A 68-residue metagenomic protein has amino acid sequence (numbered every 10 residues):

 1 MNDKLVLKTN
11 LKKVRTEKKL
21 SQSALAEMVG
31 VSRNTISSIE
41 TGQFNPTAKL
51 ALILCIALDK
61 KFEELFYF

Functional and structural regions predicted by a protein language model:
M1, F66-F68: Short, charged recognition helix plus adjacent turn of helix-turn-helix-like nucleic-acid-binding domains
M1-E17: A short, Lys/Arg-rich alpha-helix, primarily the initiator
T9, K19-L20, P46-K49: Residue-level signal for the short linker/turn that defines the boundary of a DNA-recognition helix
T16, E27, I56: Alpha-helical residues within the helix-turn-helix
K19-S37: Short alpha-helical DNA-recognition segment
K49-E64: DNA major-groove recognition helix of helix-turn-helix/homeodomain DNA-binding modules
